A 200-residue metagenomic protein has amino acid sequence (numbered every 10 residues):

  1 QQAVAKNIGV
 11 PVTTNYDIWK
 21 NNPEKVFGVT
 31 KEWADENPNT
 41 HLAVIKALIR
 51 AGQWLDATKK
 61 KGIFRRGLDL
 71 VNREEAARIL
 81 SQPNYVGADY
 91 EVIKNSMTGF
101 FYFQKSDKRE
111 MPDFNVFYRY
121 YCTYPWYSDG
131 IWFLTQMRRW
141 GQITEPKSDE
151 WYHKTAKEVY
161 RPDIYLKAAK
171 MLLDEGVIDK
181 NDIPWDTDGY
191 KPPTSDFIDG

Functional and structural regions predicted by a protein language model:
Q1-Q2, L42: Extracellular/periplasmic bilobed ligand-binding domains
Q2-Y16, G28-V29: Ligand-binding "clamshell"
A5-N7, K25, D107-D113: Short amphipathic alpha-helical segments, especially helix-boundary/capping motifs
I8-G9, D17-I18, Y85, Q142: Short aromatic/hydrophobic-glycine micro-motifs
K20-E24, G28: Short, solvent-exposed loop/turn segments at the edges of secondary structure
T30-D35: A generic structural motif
E36-R161: Secondary-structure end/capping motifs
I131-G200: Conserved C-terminal helix/tail region of periplasmic/extracytoplasmic solute-binding proteins
